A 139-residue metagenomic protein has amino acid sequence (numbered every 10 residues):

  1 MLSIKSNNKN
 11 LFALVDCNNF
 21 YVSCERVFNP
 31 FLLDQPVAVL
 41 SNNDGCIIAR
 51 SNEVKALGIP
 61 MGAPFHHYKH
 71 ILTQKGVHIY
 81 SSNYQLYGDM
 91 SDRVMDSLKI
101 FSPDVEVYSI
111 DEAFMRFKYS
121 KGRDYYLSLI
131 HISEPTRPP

Functional and structural regions predicted by a protein language model:
M1-I71: Non-catalytic, usually N-terminal nucleic-acid engagement modules in DNA/RNA processing proteins
V15-C17, E112, Y119: Residues immediately flanking
T73-Y80, L98-K99: Cytochrome P450 catalytic-domain helical core, especially the substrate-recognition surface and oxygen-activation
H78-R93: Conserved DEDDh/DEDDy metal-dependent 3′-5′ exonuclease domain
R93, S97-F101, S133: Generic non-transmembrane alpha-helical segments
K99-I110: Short, flexible active-site-proximal loops enriched in glycine and acidic residues
M115-L129: Catalytic palm subdomain of template-directed nucleic-acid polymerases, centered on the conserved carboxylate motif
I130-P139: Single conserved hydrophobic/aromatic residue that forms the stacking wall/gate of nucleotide- or nucleobase-binding
